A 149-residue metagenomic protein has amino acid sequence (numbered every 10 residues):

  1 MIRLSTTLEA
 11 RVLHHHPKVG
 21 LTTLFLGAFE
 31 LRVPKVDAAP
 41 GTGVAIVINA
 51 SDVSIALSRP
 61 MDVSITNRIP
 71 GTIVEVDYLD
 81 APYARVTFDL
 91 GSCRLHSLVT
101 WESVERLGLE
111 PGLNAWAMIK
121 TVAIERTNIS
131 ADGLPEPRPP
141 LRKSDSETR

Functional and structural regions predicted by a protein language model:
M1-F29, A56, K143: Internal alpha/beta loop-helix hairpins
H14, D77-Y78: Short, low-complexity Ser/Thr-rich regulatory SLiMs
K18-T23, L79-T87: Short aromatic-glycine-enriched beta-strand elements
L26, T87, T127-N128: Sparse recognition of residues in long alpha-helices and their boundaries
E30-D77, R94, L98-R149: Glycine/charge-rich catalytic "coupling/switch" loops of P-loop NTPases
R85-L95: Short beta-strand-turn/beta-hairpin segments enriched in glycine/proline and small hydrophobics that form edge-strand
